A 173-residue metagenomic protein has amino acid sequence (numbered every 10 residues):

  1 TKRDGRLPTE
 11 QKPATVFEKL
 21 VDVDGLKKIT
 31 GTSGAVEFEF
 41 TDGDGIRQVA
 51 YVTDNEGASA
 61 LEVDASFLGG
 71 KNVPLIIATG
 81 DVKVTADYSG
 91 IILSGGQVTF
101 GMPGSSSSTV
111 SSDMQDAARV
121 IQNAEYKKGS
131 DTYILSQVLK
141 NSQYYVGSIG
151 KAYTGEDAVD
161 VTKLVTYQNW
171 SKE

Functional and structural regions predicted by a protein language model:
T1-E173: Compositional signature of intrinsically disordered, low-complexity segments enriched in polar residues
